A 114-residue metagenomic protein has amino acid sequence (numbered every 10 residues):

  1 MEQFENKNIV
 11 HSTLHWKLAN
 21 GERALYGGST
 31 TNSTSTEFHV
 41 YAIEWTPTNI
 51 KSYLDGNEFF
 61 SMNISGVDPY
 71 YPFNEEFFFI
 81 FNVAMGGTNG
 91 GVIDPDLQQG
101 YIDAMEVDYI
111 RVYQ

Functional and structural regions predicted by a protein language model:
M1-Q114: GH16 jelly-roll
